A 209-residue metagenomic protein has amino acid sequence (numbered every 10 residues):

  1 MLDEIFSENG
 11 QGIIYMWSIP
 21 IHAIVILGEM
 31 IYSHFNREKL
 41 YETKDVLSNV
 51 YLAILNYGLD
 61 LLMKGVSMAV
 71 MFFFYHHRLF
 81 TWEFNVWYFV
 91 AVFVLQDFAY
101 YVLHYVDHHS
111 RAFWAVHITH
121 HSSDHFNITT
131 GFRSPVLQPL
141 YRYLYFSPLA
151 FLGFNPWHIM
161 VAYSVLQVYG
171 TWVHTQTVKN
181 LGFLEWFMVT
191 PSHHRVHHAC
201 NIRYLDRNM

Functional and structural regions predicted by a protein language model:
M1-G12: Short, strongly hydrophobic alpha-helical membrane anchors
I13, W17, L40-I54: Loop-to-helix transition at the N-terminal end of transmembrane alpha-helices
I13-P20, Y88, V161: Alpha-helical transmembrane segments of integral membrane proteins
W17-V25, D60-K64: The first (N-terminal) embedded transmembrane alpha-helix
I21-S33, M68, F93-A99: Central hydrophobic cores of alpha-helical transmembrane segments in multi-pass inner-membrane proteins across all
I26-L47: Membrane-interface helix-loop junction between the first two transmembrane segments
Y51-V66, R78, W82-M209: Membrane-embedded catalytic scaffold of the fatty acid hydroxylase/desaturase
V70-R78: Hydrophobic membrane-embedded segments
